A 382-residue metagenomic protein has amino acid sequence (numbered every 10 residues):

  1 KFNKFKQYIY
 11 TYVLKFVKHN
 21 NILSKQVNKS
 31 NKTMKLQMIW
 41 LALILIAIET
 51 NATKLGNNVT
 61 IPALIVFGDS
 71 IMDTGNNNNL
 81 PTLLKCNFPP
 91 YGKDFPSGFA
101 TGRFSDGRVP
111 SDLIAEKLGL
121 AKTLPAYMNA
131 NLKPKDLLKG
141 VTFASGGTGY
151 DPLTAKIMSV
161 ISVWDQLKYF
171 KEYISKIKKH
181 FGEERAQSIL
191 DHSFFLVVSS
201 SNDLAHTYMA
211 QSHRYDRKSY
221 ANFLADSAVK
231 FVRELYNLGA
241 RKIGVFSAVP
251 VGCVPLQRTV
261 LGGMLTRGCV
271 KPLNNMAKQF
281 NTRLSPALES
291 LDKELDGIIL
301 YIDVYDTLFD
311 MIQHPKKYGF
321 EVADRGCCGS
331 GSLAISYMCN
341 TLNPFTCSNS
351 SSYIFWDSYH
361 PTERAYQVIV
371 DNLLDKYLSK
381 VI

Functional and structural regions predicted by a protein language model:
K1, Y8-K15, H19-I22, V27-K29 (+1 more regions): Intrinsically disordered, low-complexity terminal segments enriched in Ser/Thr
N3-K6, V17, I46, L196: Compositionally biased, low-structure terminal segments
V27-I382: Conserved active-site regions of diverse hydrolases
